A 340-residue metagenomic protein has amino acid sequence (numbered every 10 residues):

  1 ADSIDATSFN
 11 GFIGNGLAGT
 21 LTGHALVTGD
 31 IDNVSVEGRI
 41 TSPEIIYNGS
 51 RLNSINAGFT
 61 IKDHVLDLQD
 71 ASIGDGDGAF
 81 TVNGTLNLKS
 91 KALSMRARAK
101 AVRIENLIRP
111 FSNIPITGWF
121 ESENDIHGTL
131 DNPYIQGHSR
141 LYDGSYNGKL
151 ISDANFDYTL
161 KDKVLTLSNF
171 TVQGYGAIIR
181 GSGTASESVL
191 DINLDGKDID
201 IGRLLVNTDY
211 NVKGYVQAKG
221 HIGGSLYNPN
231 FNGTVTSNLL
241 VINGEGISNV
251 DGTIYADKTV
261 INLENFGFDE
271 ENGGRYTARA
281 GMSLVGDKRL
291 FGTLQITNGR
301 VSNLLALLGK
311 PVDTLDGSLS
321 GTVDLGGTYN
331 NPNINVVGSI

Functional and structural regions predicted by a protein language model:
A1-I340: Interface amphipathic segments
